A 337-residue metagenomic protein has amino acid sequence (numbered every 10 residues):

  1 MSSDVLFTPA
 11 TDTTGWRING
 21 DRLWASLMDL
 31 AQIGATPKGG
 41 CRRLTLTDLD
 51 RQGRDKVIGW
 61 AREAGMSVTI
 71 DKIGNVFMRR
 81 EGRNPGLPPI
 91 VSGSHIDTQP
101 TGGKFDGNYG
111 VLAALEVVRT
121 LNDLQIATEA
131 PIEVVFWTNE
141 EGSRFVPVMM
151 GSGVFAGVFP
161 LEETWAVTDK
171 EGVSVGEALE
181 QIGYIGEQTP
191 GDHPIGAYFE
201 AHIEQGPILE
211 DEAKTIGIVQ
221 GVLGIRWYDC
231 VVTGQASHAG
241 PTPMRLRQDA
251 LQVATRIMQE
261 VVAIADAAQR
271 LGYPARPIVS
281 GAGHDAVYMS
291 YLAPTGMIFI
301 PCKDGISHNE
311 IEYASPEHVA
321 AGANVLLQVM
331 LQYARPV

Functional and structural regions predicted by a protein language model:
S2-T47, H308: N-terminal capping segment at the start of a domain
D21-T36, G93-S94, A275-N324, Y333: Zn-dependent metallopeptidase/amidohydrolase metal-coordination segment
A35-E81: A non-catalytic alpha/beta surface segment that caps or lines the substrate-entry region of metallo-dependent hydrolase
A64, V76-Y109: Catalytic-core environment of secreted peptidases
G74-V76, I96-T98, I132-S143, Q205 (+2 more regions): Acidic, glycine-rich active-site loops and adjacent beta-strand->loop/helix elements that engage anionic groups
T98-E171: A generic, well-ordered mixed alpha/beta core segment in the N-terminal half of proteins
N139-E140, R144-D266, R270: Midchain, well-structured core segments that form catalytic/ion-binding scaffolds
H238, T242-I264, I300-V337: His/Asp/Glu-rich mid-to-C-terminal helical/loop segments that flank catalytic regions of hydrolases
